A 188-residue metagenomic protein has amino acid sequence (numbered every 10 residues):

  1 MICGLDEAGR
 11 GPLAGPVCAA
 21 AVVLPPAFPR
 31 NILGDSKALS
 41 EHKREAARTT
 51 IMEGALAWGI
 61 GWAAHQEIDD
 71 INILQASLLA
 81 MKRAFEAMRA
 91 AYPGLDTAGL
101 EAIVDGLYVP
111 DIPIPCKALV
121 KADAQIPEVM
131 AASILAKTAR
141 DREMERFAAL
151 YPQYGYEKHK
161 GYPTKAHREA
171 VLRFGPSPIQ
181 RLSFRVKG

Functional and structural regions predicted by a protein language model:
M1-G188: RNase H-like, Mg2+-dependent phosphodiesterase core, and more generally RNA phosphate-backbone-engaging helix-loop
